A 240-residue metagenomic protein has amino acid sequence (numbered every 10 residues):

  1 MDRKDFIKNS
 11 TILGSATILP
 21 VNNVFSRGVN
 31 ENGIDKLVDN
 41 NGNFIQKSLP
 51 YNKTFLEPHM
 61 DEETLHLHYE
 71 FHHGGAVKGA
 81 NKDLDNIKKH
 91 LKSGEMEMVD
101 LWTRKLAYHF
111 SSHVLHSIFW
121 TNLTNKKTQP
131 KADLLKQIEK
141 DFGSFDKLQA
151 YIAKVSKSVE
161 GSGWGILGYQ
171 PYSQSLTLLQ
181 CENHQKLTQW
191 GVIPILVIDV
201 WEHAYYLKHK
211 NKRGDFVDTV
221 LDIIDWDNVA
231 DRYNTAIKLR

Functional and structural regions predicted by a protein language model:
D5-F25: N-terminal export signals
V21-P58: C-terminal segment of N-terminal export signals and the immediately downstream linker at the start of the mature
D39, F71-G74, I87-L91, M96-Y169 (+1 more regions): All-alpha RGS (Regulator of G-protein Signaling) helical domain and cognate RGS-like helical scaffolds
E62-H66, T103-R104, D225: Second-shell loop/turn segments in exported
E63-N81: Structured secondary-structure scaffolds
S156-K157, G161-K210, F216-I224: An amphipathic alpha-helical core segment
D215-R240: N-terminal targeting pre-sequences for secretion and organelle import
